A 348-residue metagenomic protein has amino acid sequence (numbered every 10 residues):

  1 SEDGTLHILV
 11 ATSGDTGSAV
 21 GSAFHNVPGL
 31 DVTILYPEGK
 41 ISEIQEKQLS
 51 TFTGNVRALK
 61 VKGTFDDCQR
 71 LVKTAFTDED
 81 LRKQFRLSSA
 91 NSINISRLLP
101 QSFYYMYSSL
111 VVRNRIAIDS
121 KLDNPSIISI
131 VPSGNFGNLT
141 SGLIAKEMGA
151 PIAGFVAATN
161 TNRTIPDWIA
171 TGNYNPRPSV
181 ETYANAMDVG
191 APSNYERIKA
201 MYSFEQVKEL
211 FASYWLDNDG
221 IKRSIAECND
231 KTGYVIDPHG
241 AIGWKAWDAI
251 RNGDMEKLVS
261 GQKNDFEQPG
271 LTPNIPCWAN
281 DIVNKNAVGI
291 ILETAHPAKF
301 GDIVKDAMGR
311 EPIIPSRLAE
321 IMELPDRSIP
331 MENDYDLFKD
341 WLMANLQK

Functional and structural regions predicted by a protein language model:
S1-G261, G270, P276-K348: PLP-dependent amino-acid enzyme catalytic core
